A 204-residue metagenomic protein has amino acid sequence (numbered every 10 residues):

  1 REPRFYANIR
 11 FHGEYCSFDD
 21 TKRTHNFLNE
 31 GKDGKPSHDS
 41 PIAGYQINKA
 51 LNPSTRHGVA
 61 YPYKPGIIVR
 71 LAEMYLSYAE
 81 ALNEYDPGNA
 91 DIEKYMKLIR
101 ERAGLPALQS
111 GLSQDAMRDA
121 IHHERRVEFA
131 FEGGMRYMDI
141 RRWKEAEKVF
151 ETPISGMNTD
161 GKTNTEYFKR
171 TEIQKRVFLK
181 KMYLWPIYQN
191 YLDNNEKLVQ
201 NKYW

Functional and structural regions predicted by a protein language model:
R1-W204: Acidic/polar-rich alpha-helix caps and helix-coil junctions
